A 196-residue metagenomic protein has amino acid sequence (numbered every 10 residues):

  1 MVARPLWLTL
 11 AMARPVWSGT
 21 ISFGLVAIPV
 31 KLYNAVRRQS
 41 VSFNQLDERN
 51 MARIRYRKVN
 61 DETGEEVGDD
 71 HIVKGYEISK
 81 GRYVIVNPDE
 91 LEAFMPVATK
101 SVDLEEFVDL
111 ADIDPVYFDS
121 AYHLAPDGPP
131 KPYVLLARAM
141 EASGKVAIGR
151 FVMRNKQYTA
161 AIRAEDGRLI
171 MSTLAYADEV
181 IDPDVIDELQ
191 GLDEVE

Functional and structural regions predicted by a protein language model:
V2-E196: Boundary segments of small protein-protein interaction reader/adaptor domains
